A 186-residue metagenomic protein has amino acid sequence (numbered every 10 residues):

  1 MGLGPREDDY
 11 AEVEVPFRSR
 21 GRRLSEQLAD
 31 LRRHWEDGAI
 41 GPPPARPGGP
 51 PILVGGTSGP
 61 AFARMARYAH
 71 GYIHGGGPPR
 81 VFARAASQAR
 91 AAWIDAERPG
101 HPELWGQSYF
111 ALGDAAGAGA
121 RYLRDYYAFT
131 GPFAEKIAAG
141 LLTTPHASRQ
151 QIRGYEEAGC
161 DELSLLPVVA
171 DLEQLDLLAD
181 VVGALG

Functional and structural regions predicted by a protein language model:
M1-G186: Active-site-adjacent structural elements that line small-molecule/cofactor binding pockets in enzymes
